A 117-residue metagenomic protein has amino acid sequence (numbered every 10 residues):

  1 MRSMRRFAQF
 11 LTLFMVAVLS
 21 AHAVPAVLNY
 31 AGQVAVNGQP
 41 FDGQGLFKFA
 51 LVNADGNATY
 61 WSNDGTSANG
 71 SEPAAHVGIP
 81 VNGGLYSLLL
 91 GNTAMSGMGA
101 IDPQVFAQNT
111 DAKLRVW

Functional and structural regions predicted by a protein language model:
R2-W117: Family-positioned intrinsically disordered, low-complexity linker/tail segments enriched in G/S/T/P and charged
